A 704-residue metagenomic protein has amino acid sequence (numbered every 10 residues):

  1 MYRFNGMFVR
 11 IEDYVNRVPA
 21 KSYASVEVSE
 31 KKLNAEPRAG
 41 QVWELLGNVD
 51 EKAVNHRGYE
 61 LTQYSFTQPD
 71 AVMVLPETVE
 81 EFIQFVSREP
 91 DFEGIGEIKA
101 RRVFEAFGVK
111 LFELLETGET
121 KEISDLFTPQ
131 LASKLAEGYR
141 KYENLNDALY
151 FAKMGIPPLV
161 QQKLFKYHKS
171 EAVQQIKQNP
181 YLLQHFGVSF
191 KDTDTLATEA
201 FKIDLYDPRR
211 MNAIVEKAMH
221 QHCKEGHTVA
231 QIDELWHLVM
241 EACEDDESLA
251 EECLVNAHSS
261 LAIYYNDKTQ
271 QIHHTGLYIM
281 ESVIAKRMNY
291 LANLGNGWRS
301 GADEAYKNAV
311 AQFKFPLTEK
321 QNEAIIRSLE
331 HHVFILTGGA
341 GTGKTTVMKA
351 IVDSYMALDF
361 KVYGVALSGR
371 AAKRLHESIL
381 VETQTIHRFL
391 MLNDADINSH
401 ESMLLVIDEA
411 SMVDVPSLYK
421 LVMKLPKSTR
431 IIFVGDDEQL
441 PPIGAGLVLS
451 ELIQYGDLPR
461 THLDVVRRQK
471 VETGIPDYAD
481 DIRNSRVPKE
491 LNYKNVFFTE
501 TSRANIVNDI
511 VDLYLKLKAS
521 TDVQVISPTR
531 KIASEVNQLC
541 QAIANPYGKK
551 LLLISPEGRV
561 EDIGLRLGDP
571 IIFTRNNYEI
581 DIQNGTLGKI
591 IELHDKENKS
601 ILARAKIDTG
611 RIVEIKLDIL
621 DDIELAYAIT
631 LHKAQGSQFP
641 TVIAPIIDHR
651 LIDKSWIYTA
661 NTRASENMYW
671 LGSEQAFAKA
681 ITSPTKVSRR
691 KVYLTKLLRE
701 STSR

Functional and structural regions predicted by a protein language model:
M1-G297, G301: Accessory, non-ATPase domains that flank or precede helicase/AAA+ motor cores in DNA-metabolism machines
V26-N34, K549-E561, R575, L625-L631: Short alpha-helix capping/helix-loop boundary micro-motifs
G40-V42, G568, G585: Loop/turn positions that initiate beta-strands
N48-V54, T574-I580, K596, D648-R650: Short, charged beta-turn/beta-strand-edge "cap" motif at the junction between a beta-strand and an adjacent loop
Y265-G339, T346: Pre-Walker A segment
N322-I325, L329-N492: ASCE P-loop NTPase helicase motor core
D437-I580, I591-H594, I601, S701-R704: Conserved helicase motor core of P-loop NTPases
F573, T586-R704: C-terminal accessory regions
